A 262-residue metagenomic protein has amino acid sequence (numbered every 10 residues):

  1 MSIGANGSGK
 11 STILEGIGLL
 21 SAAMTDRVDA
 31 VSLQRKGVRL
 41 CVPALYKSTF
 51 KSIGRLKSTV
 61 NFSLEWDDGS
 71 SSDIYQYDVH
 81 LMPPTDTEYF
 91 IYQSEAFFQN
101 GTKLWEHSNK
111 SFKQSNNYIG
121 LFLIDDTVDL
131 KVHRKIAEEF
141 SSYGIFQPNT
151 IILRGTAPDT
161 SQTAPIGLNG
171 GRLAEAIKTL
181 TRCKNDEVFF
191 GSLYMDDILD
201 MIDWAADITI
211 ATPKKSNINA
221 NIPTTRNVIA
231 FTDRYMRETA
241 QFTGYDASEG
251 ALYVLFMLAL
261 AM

Functional and structural regions predicted by a protein language model:
S2: Hydrophobic anchor at the beta1->P-loop junction of P-loop NTPases
G7, S11: Walker A/P-loop
E15-D86: Conserved P-loop NTP-binding catalytic core
L19-L20, K135-F146, L255-M262: Short, Φ-rich (hydrophobic/aromatic) sequence segments
V60-S70, F98-Q99, F231-M236: Short acidic, glycine-rich loop/turn motifs
D67-I210: Electropositive, glycine-dotted interaction segments that contact anionic polymers or phosphate-rich ligands
D196-L199, W204-M262: Conserved ABC ATPase signature
